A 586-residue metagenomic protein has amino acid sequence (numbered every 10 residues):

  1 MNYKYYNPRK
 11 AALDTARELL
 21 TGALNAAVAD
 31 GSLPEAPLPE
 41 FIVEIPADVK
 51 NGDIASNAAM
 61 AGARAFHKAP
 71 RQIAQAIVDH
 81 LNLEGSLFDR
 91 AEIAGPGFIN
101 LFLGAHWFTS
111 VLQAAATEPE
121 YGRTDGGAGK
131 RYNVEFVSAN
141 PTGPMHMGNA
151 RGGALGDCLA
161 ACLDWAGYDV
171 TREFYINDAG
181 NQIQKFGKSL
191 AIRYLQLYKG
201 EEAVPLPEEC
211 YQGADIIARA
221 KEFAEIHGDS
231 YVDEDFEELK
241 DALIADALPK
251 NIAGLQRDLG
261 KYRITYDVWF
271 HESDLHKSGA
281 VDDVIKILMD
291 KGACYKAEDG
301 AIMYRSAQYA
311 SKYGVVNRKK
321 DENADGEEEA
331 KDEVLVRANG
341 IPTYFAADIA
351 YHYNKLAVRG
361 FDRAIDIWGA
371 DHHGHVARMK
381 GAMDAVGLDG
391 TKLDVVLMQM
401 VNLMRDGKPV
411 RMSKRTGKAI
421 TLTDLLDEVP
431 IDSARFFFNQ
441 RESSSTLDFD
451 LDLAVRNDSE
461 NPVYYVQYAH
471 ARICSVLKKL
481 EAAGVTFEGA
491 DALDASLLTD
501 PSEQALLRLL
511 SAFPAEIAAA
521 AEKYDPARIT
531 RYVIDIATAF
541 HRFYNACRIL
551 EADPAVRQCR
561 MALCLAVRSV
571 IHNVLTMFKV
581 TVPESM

Functional and structural regions predicted by a protein language model:
N2-T109, R123-M586: Non-catalytic interaction-recognition regions
S110-A115: Short, charged, solvent-exposed linker or helix-capping segments at domain edges/interfaces that act as flexible hinges
